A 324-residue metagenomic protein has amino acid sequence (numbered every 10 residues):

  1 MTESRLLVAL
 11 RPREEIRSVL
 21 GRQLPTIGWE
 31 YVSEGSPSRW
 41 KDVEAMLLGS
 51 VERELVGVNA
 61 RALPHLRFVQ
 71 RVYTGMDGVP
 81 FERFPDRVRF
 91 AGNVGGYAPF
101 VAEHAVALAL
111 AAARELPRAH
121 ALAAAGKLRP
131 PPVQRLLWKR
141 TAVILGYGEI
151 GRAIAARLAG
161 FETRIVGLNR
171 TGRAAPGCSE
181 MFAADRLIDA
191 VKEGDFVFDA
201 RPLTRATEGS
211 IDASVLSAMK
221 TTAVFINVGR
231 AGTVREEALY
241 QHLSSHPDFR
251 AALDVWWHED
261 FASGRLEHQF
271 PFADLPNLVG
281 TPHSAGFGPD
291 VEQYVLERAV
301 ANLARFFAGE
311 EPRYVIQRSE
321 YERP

Functional and structural regions predicted by a protein language model:
M1-L48: N-terminal glycine-/charge-rich "phosphate-binding" loop or analogous flexible N-terminal tail
K41-D42, H65, K192-E193, A218-T221 (+1 more regions): Alpha-helix C-terminal capping/helix-to-coil transition sites in glycosyltransferase folds
E44-A123, P131: Phosphate/diphosphate ligand-binding glycine-rich loop within oxidoreductases
A119-A153, Y321: Glycine-rich NAD(P)-binding loop of Rossmann-like domains
V166: Conserved beta-strand positions in the Rossmann-like core of class I SAM-dependent methyltransferases
T171-Q269: Rossmann-like adenosine-cofactor binding region
T222, G229-P324: Rossmann-like dinucleotide-binding domain for NAD(H)/NADP(H)
